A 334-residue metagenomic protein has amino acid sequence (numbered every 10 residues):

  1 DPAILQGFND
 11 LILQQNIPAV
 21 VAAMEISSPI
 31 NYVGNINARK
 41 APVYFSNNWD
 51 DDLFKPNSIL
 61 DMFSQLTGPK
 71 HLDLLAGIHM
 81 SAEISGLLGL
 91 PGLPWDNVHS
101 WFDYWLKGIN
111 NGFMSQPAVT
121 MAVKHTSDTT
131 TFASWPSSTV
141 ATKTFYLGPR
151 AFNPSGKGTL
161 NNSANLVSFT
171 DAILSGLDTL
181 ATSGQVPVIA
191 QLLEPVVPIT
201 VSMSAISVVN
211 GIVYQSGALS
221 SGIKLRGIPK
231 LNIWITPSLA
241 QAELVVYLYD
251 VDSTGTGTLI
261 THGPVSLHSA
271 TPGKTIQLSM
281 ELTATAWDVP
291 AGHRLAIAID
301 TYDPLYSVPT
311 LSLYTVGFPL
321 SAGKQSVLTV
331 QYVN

Functional and structural regions predicted by a protein language model:
D1-A38: Accessory cap/linker subdomain of secreted extracellular hydrolases
I36-R39, Q65-T67: Short, conserved loop/helix-junction motifs that constitute active-site signature segments in enzyme catalytic cores
R39, Y44-N47: Short beta-strand/loop motif that positions the catalytic acidic residue of the alpha/beta-hydrolase fold
W49-D51, G77, Y302: Acidic beta-to-alpha connecting loop that harbors the catalytic carboxylate
D52-S58: Conserved alpha/beta-hydrolase "acid-adjacent" motif
L66-S81: Catalytic histidine neighborhood in serine/cysteine hydrolases with alpha/beta-hydrolase-type architecture
S81-A82, L87-N334: C-terminal, loop-rich substrate-recognition/catalytic regions characterized by aromatic stacking residues
